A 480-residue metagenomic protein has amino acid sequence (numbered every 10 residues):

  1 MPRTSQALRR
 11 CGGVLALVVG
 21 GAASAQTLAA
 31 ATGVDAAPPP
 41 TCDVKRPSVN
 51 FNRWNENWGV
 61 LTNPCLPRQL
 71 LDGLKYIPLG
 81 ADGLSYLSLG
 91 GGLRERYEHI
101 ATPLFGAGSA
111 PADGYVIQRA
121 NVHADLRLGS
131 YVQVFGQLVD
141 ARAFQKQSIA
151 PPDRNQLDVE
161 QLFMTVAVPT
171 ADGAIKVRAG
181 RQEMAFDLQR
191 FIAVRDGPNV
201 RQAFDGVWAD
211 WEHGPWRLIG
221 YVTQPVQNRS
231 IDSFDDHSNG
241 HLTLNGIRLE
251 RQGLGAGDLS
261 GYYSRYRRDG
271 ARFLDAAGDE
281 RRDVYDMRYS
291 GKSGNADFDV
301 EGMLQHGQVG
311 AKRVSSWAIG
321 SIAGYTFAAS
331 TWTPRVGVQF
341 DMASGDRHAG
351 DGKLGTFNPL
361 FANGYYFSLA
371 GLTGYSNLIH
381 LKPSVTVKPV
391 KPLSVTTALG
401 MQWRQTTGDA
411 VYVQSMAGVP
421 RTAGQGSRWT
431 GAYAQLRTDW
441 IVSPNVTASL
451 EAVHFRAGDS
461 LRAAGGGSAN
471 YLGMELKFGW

Functional and structural regions predicted by a protein language model:
P2-T4, V14-L17, G21-A112, P151-P152 (+4 more regions): N-terminal periplasmic/intermembrane-space "pro-region" immediately following the signal or transit peptide
D43-R68, D275, G302, K312-G424: Extracellular/periplasmic loop regions
L71-K75, P103-G108, Q145-Q147, Q189-I192 (+7 more regions): Extracytoplasmic loops and strand-loop junctions of Gram-negative outer membrane beta-barrel proteins
G91, A120-L126, Q161-V166, V207-W211 (+7 more regions): Residues on the lipid-exposed face of transmembrane beta-strands in outer-membrane beta-barrel proteins
L93-A101, L138-F144, R181-A185, H213-P215 (+8 more regions): Transmembrane beta-strands of outer-membrane beta-barrel pores
H99-Q118, R127-G173, Q189-V194, I231 (+4 more regions): Surface-exposed loop and membrane-interface regions of Gram-negative outer-membrane beta-barrel proteins
Y131, T170-V177, R190-G350, R421-Q425 (+2 more regions): Signature for the C-terminal beta-barrel architecture of outer-membrane proteins
S443-G479: Predominantly the C-terminal beta-signal and adjacent terminal strand-loop region of outer-membrane beta-barrel
